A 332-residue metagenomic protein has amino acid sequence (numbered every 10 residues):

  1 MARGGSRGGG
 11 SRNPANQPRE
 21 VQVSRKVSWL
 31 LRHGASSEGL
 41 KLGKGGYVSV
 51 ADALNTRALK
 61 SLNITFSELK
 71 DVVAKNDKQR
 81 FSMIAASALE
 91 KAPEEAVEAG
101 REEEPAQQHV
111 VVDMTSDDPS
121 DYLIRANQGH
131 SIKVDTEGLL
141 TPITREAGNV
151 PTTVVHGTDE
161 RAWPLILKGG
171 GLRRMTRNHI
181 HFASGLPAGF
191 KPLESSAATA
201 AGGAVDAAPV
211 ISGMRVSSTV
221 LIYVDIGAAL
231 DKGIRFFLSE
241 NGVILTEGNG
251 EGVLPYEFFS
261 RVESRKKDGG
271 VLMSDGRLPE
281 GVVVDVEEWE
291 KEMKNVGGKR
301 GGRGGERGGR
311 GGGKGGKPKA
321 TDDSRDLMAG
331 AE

Functional and structural regions predicted by a protein language model:
M1-E332: Eukaryotic, polar/proline-rich low-complexity intrinsically disordered regions
